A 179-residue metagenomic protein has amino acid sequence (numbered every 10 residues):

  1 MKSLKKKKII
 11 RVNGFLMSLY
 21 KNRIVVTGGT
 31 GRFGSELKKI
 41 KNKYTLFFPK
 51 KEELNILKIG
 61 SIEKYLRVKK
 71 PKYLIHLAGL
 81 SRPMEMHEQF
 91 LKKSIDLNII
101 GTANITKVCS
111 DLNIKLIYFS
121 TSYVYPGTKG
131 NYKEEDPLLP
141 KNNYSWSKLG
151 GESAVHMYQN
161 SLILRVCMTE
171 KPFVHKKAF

Functional and structural regions predicted by a protein language model:
L19-K41: N-terminal Rossmann NAD(P)H-binding glycine-rich loop of SDR-like oxidoreductase domains
T27, Y73-L77, Y118: Rossmann-fold scaffold of SDR-type NAD(P)-dependent oxidoreductases
T45-K64: Adenosine-cofactor binding site in Rossmann-like domains, unifying the SAM/SAH pocket of S-adenosylmethionine-dependent
I59-L97: NAD(P)H-binding glycine-rich loop region in Rossmannoid oxidoreductase-like domains and their noncatalytic homologs
L97-I99, S147-K148: Short alpha-helix in the Rossmann-fold core of NAD(P)-dependent oxidoreductases
A103-L139: Conserved Rossmann-fold NAD(P)-dependent oxidoreductase catalytic core, especially the SDR/UDP-sugar
Y125-P126, L164-F179: Flexible, glycine-rich beta-alpha linker
L139-L162: Active-site Tyr-X1-5-Lys
